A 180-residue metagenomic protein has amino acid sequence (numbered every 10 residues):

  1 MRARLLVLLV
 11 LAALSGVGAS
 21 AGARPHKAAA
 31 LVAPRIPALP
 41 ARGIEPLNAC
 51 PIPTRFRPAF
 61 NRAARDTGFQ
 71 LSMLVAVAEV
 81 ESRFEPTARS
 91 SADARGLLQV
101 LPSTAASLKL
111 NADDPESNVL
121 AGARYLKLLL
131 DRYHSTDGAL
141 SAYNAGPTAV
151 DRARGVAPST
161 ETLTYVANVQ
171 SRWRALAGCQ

Functional and structural regions predicted by a protein language model:
R4-S20: Hydrophobic membrane-insertion alpha-helices, especially the h-region of bacterial N-terminal signal peptides
G22-R24: Boundary of Sec targeting at the N-terminus
H26-Q180: Catalytic glycan-binding domains that act on GlcNAc-containing polysaccharides
